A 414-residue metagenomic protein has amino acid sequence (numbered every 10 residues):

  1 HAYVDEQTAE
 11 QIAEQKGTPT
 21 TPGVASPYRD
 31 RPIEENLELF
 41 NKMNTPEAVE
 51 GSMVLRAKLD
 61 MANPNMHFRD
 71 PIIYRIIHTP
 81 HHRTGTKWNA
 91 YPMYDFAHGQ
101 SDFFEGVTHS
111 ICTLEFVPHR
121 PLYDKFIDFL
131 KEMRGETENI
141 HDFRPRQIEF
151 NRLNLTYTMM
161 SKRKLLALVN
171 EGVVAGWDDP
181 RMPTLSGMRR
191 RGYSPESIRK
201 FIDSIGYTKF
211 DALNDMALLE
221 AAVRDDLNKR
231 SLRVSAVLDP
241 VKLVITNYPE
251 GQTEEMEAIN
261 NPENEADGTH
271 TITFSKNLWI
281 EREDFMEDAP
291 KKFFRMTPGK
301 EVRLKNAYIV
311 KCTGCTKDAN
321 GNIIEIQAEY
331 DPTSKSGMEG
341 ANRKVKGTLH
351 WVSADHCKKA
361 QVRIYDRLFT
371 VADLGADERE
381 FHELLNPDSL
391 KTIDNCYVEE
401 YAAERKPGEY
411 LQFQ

Functional and structural regions predicted by a protein language model:
H1-E6, V174-A175, R190-E196, K200 (+1 more regions): Basic, alpha-helical terminal appendages of large translation-related enzymes
H1-L165, V223, L232, D239-V241 (+1 more regions): Active-site cores that bind ATP or allylic diphosphates and position pyrophosphate for catalysis
M43-N44, V169, R189, I202: Hydrophobic residues in alpha-helical segments
H67, H141-R189, S194, D211-N214 (+2 more regions): Flexible, glycine-rich loop/tail regions that form catalytic "lids" or insertion modules at the edges of active sites
G85-W88, I111-E115, L185-R190, Y207 (+1 more regions): Conserved aromatic-histidine-acidic binding/catalytic patches
F103-I111, D179-L185, D203-T208: Glycine- and acidic
L122, P183, S197: Short Gly/charged-rich anion-binding patches and loops
